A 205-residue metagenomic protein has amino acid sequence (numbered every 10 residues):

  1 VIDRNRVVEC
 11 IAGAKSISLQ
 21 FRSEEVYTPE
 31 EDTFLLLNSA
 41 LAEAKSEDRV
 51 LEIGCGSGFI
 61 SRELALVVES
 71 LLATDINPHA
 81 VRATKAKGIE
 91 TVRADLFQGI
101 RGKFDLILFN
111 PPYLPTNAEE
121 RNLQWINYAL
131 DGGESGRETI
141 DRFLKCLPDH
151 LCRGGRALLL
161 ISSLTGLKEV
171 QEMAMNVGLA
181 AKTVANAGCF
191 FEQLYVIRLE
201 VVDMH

Functional and structural regions predicted by a protein language model:
V1-H205: Auxiliary N-terminal substrate/complex-recognition segments of SAM-dependent methyltransferases
